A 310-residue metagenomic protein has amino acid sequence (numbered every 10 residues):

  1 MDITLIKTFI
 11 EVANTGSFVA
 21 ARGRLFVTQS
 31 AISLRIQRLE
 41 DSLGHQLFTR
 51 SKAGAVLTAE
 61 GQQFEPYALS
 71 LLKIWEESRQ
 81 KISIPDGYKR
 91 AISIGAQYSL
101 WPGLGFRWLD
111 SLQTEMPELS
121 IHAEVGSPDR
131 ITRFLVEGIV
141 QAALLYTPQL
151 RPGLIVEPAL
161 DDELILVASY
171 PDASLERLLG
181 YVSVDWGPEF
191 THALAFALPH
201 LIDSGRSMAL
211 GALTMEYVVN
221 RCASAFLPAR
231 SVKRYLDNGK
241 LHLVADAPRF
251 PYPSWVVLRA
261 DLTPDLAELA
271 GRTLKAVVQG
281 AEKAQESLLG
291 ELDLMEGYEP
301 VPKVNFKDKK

Functional and structural regions predicted by a protein language model:
I10-T28: Short helix-boundary/capping micro-motifs
E40-A59, E76: A short LG(V/I)-centered, amphipathic sequence patch enriched for acidic residue(s) preceding the LG motif
S42-L43, F64-D86: Alpha-helical linker/hinge and terminal dimerization helices associated with HTH transcriptional regulators
K89-R151: Central regulatory/effector-binding core of bacterial HTH transcription factors
V125-L179, S231: Acidic, Gly/Pro-rich loop/turn segments at junctions of secondary structure
S127-I131, V136-I139, P199-R249, Y298 (+1 more regions): Hydrophobic hinge/microswitch elements
R177-M215, A229, A281-L288: Secondary-structure junction motif
H192, A229-N238, A247-K310: C-terminal effector-binding regulatory domain of bacterial HTH transcription factors
